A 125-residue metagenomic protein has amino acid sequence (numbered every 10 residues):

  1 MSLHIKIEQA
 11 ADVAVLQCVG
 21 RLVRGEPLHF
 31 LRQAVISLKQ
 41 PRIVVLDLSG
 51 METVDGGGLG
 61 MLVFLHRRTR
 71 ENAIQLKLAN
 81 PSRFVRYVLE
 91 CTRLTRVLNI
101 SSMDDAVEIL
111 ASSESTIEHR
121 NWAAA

Functional and structural regions predicted by a protein language model:
M1-E52, R67-A125: STAS-like cytosolic regulatory interaction modules
D55: ABC-family nucleotide-binding domains
